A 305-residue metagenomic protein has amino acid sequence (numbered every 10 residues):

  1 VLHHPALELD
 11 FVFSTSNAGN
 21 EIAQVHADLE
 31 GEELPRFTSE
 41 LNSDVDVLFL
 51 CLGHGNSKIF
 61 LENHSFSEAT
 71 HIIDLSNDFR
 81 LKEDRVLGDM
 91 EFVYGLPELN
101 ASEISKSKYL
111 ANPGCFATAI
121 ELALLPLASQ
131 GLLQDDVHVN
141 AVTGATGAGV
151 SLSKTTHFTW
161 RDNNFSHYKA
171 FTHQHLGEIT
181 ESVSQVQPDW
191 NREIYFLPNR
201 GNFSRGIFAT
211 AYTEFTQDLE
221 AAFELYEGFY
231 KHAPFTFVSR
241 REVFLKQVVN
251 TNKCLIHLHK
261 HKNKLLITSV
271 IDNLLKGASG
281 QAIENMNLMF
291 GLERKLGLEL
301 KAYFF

Functional and structural regions predicted by a protein language model:
V1-D162, S166-A170, D189, H257-H261 (+1 more regions): N-terminal Rossmann-like NAD(P) cofactor-binding subdomain of oxidoreductases, focused on the glycine-rich
L9, D135-V139, N191-I194, F235-S239 (+1 more regions): A short coil-to-beta-strand element that immediately follows conserved catalytic motifs
E91, C115-L122, A170-E178, A221 (+3 more regions): Conserved active-site and cofactor/substrate-binding residues in soluble primary-metabolism enzymes
S107-L110, F165, G206-T210, L266: Short, solvent-exposed beta-strand edge segments and adjacent coil->beta transition regions
H167-F171, N199, F244-V248: Short Gly/Pro-enriched turn/cap motifs at secondary-structure boundaries
T172-V238: C-terminal substrate-binding/catalytic lobe of Rossmann-fold NAD(P)-dependent dehydrogenases
A209-F305: C-terminal active-site/capping subdomain that shapes the small-molecule cofactor and substrate pocket of enzyme
